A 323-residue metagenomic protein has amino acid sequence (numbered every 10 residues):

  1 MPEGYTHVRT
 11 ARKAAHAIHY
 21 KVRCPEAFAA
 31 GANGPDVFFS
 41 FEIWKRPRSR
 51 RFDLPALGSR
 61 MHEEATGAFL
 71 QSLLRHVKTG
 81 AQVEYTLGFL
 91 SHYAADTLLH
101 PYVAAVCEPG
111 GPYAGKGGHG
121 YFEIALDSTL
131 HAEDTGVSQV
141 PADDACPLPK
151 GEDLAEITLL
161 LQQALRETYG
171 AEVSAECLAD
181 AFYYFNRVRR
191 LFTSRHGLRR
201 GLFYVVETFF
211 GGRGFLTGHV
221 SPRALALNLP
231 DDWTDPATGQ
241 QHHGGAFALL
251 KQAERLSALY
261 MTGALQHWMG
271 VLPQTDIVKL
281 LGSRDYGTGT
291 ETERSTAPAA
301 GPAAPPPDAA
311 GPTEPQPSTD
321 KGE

Functional and structural regions predicted by a protein language model:
M1-T86, Y93-E323: N-terminal leader/auxiliary helical segments
